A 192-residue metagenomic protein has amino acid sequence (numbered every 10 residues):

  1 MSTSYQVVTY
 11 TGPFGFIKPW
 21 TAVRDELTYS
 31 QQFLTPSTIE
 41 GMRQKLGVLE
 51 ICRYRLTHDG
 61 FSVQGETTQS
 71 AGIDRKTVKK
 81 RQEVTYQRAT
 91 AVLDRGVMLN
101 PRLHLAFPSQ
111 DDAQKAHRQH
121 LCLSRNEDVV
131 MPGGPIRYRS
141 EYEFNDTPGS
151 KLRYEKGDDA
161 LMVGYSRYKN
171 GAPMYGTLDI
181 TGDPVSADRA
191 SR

Functional and structural regions predicted by a protein language model:
M1-E26, T177-V185: N-terminal, Lys/Arg- and Ser/Thr-rich interaction peptides
Y5, I51, N100-R102: Extracellular structured ligand-interaction cores
Y10-F14, H58-G60, F107-A113: Beta-strand elements of well-folded, non-transmembrane domains
K18, Q64, K115: Short acidic, gly/pro-rich beta-turn/loop elements at beta-sheet edges and active-site/ligand-binding grooves
S30-L34: Acidic, low-complexity glycine/serine/threonine-rich segments
P36-E66: Short, well-structured hydrophobic secondary-structure segments
T67-R192: Internal, well-folded beta-alpha domain core
